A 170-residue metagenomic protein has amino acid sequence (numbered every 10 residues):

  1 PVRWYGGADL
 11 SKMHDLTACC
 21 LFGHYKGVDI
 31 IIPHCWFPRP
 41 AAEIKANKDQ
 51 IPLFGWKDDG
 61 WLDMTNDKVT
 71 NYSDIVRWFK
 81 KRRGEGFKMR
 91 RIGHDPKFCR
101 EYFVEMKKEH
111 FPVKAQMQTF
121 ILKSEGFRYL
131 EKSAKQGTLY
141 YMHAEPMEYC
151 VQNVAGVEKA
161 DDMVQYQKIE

Functional and structural regions predicted by a protein language model:
P1-Q118, S124, R128, Y141-E170: RNase H-like, metal-dependent nuclease domains and their acidic two-metal-ion catalytic environment used
F127-Q136: Short, surface-exposed amphipathic charged segments that create phosphate/polyanion-binding patches used for binding
